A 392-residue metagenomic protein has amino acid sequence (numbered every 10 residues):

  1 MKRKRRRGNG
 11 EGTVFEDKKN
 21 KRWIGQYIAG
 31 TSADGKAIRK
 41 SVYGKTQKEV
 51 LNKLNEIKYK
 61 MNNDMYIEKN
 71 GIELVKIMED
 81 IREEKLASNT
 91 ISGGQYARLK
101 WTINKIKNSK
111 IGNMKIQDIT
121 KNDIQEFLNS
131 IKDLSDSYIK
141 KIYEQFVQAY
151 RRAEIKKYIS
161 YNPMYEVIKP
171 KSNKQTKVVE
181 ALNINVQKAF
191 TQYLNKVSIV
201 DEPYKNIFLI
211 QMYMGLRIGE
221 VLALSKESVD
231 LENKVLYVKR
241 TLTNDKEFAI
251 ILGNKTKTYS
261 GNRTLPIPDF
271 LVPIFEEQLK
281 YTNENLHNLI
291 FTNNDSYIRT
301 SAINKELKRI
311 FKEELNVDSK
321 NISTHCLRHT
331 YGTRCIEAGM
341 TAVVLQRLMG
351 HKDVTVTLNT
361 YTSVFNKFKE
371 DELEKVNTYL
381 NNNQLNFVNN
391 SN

Functional and structural regions predicted by a protein language model:
K2, N233, L252-N262, P266-L271 (+1 more regions): C-terminal secondary-structure termini that scaffold catalytic or DNA-interacting sites
R7, Q192-Y204, M214, L265 (+4 more regions): Short, basic (Lys/Arg/His-rich) helix/loop patches that form interaction surfaces in the mid-to-C-terminal regions
K18-N122, T282-E284: N-terminal DNA-binding module of tyrosine recombinases/phage integrases
I28-K36, S172-K174, G219, N233-P266 (+2 more regions): Basic, Lys/Arg-rich DNA-contacting stretches centered on the C-terminal catalytic core of tyrosine recombinase systems
K40, Q47, I251-E276, H287-R309: C-terminal catalytic core of Y-nucleophile DNA break-rejoin enzymes
V42, T46, E83-S160, V197-E202 (+2 more regions): N-terminal core-binding DNA-recognition domain of tyrosine site-specific recombinases/integrases
K140-I142, I155, I159-Y161, Y165-L224 (+4 more regions): Basic, Lys/Arg- and aromatic-enriched nucleic-acid-binding interface segment
L242, M349-E374: Catalytic-site neighborhood detector that most strongly recognizes the C-terminal catalytic loop/helix of tyrosine
